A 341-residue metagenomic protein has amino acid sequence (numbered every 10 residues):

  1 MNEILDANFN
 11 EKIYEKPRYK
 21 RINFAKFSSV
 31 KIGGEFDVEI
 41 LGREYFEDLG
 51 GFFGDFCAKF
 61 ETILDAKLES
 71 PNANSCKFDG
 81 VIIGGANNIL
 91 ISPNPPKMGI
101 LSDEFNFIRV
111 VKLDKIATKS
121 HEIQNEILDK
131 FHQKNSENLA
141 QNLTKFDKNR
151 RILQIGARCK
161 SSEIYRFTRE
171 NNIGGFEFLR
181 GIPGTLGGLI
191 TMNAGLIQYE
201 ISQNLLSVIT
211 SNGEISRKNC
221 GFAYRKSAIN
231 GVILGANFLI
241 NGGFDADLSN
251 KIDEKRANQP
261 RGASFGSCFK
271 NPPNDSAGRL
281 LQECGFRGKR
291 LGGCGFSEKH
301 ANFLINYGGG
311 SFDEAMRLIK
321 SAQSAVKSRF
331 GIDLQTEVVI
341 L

Functional and structural regions predicted by a protein language model:
M1-I83, K119, Q124-I127, F131: N-terminal, positively charged, Ser/Thr/Ala/Gly-biased leader segments that form transit/presequence-like amphipathic
A25-K26, S211-A325, R329-L341: Phosphate/pyrophosphate- and phosphate-bearing ligand-binding catalytic cores of soluble enzymes
V30-G33, I82-G84, L90-S92, F146-D147 (+6 more regions): Solvent-exposed alpha-helices and their adjacent loops that cap or buttress functional pockets in soluble metabolic
I32-G33, E39-R43, L90-K112, T191-K218 (+1 more regions): Structural signature of FAD isoalloxazine-binding scaffolds in flavoprotein oxidoreductases
E47-F78, E163-R180, A223, D247-E254: Short, hydrophobic/aliphatic alpha-helical segments
I83-N88, A157, Y307: Glycine-rich beta-strand-to-loop/alpha-helix junction loops that act as flexible
I89-H132, N138, N142-Q154: Glycine-/small-residue-rich beta-strand-loop submotif within the FAD-binding core of flavoenzymes
S162, R169-N171, G175-L206: A gly/ser-rich beta-alpha-beta helix-loop segment of oxidoreductase catalytic cores
